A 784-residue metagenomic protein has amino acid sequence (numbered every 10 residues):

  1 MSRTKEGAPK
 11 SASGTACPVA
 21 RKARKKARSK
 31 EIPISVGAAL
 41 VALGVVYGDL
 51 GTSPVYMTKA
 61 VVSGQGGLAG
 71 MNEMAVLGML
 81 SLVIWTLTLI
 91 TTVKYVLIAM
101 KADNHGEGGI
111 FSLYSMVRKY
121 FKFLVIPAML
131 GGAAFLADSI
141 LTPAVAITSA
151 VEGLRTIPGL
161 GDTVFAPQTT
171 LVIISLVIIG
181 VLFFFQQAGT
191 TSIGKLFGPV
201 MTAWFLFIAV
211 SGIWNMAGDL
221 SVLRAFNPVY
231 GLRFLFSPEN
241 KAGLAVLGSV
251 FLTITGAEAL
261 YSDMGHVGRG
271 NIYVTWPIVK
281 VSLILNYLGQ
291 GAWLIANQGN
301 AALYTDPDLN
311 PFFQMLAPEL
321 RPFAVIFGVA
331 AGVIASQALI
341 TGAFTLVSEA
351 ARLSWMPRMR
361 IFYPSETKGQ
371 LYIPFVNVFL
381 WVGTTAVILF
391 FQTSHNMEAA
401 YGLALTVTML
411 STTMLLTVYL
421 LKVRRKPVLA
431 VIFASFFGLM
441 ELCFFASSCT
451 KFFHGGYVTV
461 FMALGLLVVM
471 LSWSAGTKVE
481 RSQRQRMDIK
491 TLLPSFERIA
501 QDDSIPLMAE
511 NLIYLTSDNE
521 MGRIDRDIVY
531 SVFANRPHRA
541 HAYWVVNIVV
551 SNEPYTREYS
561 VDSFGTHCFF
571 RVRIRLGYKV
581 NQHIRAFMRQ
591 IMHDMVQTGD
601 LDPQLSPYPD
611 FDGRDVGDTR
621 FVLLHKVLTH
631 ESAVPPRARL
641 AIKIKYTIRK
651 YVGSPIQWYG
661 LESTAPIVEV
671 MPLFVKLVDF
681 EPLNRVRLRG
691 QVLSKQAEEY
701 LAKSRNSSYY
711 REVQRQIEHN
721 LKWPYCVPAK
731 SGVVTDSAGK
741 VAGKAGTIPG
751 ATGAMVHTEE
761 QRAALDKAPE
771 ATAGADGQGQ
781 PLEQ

Functional and structural regions predicted by a protein language model:
S2-V756, E760, A764-E770, D776-Q784: The structured alpha-helical core of multi-pass membrane proteins
